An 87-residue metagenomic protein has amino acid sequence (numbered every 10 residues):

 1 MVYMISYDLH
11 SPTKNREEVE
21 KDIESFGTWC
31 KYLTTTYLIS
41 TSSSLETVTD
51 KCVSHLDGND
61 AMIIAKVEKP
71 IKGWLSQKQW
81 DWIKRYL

Functional and structural regions predicted by a protein language model:
M1-T28, L38-S43: Extended, hydrophobic alpha-helical segments
T13, E46, G73: Loop/helix-junction capping segments adjacent to catalytic residues or to phosphate/diphosphate-binding pockets
E18-E24, T49-L56: Short amphipathic alpha-helices in soluble, non-transmembrane regions that often serve as interface/regulatory elements
S25, C30, G73-L75: Short linear sequence motifs
Y32-T35: Short Gly/Ser/Thr- and Asp/Glu-enriched loop/turn motifs at secondary-structure junctions
V53-L87: C-terminal structural segments of small proteins and small subunits
